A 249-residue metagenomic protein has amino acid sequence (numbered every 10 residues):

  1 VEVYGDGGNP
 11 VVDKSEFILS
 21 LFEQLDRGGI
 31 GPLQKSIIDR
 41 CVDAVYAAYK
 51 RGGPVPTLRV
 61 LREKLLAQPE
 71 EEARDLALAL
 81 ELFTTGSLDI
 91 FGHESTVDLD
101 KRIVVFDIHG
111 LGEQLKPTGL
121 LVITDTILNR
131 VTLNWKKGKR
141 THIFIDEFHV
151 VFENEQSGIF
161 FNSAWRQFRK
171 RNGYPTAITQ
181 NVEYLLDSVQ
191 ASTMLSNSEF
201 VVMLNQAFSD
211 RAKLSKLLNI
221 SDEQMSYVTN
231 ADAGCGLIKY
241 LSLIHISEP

Functional and structural regions predicted by a protein language model:
V1-G173, L186-V189, Y227, A231 (+1 more regions): P-loop NTPase motor domains
W165, S192, A212: Short glycine-/small-residue-rich flexible loop motifs, especially phosphate/cofactor-binding loops
G173, I178-N181, N205: Conserved H-loop
V182-L185, F208-S209: Short acidic loop-to-helix transition motifs that present clustered carboxylates
Q190-M203: A short helix-turn-beta junction within AAA+ P-loop NTPase domains corresponding to the substrate/partner-engaging
D210-K216: Conserved AAA+ ATPase core "coupling" helix
I220-E223: N-terminal helicase ATP-binding lobe
E248-P249: Positively charged, low-complexity/disordered segments
